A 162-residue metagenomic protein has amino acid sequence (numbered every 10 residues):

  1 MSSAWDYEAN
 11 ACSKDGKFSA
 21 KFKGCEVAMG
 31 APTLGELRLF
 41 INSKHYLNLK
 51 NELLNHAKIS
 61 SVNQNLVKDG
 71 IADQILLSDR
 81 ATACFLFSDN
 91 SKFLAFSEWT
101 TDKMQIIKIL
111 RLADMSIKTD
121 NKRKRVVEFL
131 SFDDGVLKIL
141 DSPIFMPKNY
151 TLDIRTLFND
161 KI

Functional and structural regions predicted by a protein language model:
S2-C12, N55-N63, I71-L86, N121-V136: Repeated scaffold domains used in trafficking and secretory/extracellular systems, primarily beta-propellers
S2-E36: Beta-strand-rich domains and repeat architectures in extracellular enzymes and scaffolds, especially beta-propellers
A9-K23, C84-F93, F129-L140, I144-M146 (+1 more regions): Blade-terminus and WD-like Trp-Asp/Gly-His loop motifs, strongest in beta-propeller folds
M29-R38, D102-L110, F145-R155: Structural motif
L34-H45, L54-G70: Short polybasic amphipathic segments
D79, W99-K103: His-enriched metal-coordination microenvironments in redox/metal-binding proteins
L112-D114: Short loop/turn segments that connect beta-strands within beta-propeller blades
